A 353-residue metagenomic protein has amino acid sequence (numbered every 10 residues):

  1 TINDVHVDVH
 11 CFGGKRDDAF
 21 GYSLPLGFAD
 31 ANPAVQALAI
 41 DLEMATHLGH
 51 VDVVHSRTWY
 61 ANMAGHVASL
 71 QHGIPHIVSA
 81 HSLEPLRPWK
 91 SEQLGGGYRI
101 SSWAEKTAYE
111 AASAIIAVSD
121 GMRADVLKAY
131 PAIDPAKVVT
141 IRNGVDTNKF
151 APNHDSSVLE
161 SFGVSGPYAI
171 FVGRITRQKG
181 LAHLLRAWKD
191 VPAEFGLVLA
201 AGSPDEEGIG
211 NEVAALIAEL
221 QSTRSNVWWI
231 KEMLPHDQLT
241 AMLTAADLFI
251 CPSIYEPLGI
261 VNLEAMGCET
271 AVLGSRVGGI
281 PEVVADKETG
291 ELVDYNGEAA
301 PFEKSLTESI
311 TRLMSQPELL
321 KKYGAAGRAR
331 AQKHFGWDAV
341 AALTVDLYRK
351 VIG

Functional and structural regions predicted by a protein language model:
T1-D17, A342: N-terminal subdomain of nucleotide-sugar transferases
S56-A61, A80: Short His-centered aromatic/hydrophobic patch
G121, G144: Carbohydrate-associated surface elements
G166, G210-M233, D237: Nucleotide-activated donor-binding/catalytic signature segment of Leloir-type glycosyltransferases, i.e., the conserved
A241-A246: Short alpha-helical donor nucleotide-sugar binding micro-motif in glycosyltransferases
I254: Aromatic "clamp/platform" in nucleotide-sugar-dependent glycosyltransferases that forms part of the donor/acceptor
A271-G274, V284: Short hydrophobic beta-strand element within catalytic cores of glycosyltransferases and related nucleotide-activated
P281-T311, E318-L319: Change "using UDP/GDP/dTDP sugars" to "using nucleotide sugars
